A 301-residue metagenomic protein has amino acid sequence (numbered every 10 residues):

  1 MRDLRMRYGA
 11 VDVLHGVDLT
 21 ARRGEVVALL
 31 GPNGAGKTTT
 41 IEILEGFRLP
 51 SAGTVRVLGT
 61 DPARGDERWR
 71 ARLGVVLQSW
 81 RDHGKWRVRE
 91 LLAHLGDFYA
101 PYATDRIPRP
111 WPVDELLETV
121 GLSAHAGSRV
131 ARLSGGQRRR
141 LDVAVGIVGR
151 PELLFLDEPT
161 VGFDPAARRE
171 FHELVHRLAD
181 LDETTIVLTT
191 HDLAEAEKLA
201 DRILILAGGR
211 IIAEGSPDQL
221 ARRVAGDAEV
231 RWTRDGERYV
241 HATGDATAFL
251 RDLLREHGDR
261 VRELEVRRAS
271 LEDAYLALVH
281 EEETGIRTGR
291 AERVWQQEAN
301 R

Functional and structural regions predicted by a protein language model:
E45: Helix-to-loop junction immediately C-terminal to a conserved catalytic motif
A93, D97-A100, D105-H125: Conserved ABC ATPase "signature" region
L154-E158: Catalytic Walker B motif of ABC-type/P-loop ATPase nucleotide-binding domains
R169-D182: Helical segment within the ABC ATPase nucleotide-binding domain
E214-G215: ABC ATPase "signature
Q219-E292, R301: Short, charged/small-residue-rich alpha-helical element at the C-terminal edge of ABC transporter nucleotide-binding
